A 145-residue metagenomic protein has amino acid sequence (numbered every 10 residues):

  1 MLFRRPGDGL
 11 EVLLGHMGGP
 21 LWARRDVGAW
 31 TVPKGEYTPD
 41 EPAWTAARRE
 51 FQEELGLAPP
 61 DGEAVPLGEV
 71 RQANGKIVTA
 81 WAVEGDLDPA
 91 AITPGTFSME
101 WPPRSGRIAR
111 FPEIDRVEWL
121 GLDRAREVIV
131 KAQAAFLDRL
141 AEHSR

Functional and structural regions predicted by a protein language model:
M1-T31, W81: N-terminal strand-loop-strand
P6-G9, G19-W22, T38-P39, N74-G75 (+1 more regions): Short, charged/polar surface micro-motifs in flexible loops or helix N-caps
R24, D40, V128: Residues that scaffold the ATP/ADP-binding catalytic core of kinase and kinase-like folds
V27, V32, D61, N74-V78 (+1 more regions): Short connector loops at helix/strand junctions that flank enzyme active sites, especially segments positioning acidic
V32-L67, G121: The catalytic Nudix box helix
E69-G106, E118, L140: Active-site-adjacent beta-strand/loop module that shapes the phosphate/pyrophosphate-binding cleft
R107-D123: Alpha-helix-centered segments that form part of catalytic cores
E118, L122-R145: Charged phosphate-binding loop/patch that engages nucleotide di/tri-phosphates or the phosphate backbone of nucleic
